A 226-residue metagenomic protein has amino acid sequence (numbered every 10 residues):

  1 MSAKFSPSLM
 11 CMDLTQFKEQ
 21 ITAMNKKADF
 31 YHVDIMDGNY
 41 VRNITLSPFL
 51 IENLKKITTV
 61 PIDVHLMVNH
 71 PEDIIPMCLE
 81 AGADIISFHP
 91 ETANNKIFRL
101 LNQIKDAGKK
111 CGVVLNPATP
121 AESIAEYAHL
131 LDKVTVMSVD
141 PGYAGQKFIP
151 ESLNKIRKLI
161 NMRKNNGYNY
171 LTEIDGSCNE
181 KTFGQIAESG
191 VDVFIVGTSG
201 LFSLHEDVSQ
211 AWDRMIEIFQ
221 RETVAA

Functional and structural regions predicted by a protein language model:
F5-L9, Y31-V33, L54, I62-L66 (+5 more regions): Hydrophobic faces of well-ordered beta-strands that scaffold small-molecule active sites in alpha/beta enzyme cores
S8-M12, M36-G38, M67-P71, E91-A93 (+4 more regions): Active-site beta-loop-alpha junctions enriched in small/polar residues
Q20-M24, H70-E80, A118-L130, S177-F194: Catalytic cores of alpha/beta
K27-F30, I57-V60, L79-I86, K105-C111 (+3 more regions): Glycine-enriched alpha-helix->loop->beta-strand junction motifs that scaffold or abut catalytic
H32-Q103: N-terminal active-site wall of soluble small-molecule enzyme domains
D37-T45, F49, P117, Y127-R157 (+3 more regions): Glycine/Thr-rich beta-alpha phosphate-binding loop at enzyme active sites
I86-N94, T135-K147, S189-A211: Glycine-rich phosphate-binding active-site loops on the catalytic face of alpha/beta enzymes
I104, A187, L201-A226: C-terminal helical cap(s) of enzyme catalytic domains, especially alpha/beta-barrels
